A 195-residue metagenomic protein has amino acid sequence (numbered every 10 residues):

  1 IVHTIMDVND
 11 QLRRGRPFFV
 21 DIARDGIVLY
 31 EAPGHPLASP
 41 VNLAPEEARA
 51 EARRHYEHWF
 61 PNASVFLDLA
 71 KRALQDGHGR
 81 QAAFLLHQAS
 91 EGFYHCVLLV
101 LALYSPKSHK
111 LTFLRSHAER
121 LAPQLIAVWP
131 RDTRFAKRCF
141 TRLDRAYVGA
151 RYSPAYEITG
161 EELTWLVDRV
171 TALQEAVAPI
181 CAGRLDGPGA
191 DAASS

Functional and structural regions predicted by a protein language model:
I1-D76, Q81, G92-S195: Catalytic core of pol beta-like nucleotidyltransferases
A82-H87: C-terminal, charge/polar-rich interaction regions
